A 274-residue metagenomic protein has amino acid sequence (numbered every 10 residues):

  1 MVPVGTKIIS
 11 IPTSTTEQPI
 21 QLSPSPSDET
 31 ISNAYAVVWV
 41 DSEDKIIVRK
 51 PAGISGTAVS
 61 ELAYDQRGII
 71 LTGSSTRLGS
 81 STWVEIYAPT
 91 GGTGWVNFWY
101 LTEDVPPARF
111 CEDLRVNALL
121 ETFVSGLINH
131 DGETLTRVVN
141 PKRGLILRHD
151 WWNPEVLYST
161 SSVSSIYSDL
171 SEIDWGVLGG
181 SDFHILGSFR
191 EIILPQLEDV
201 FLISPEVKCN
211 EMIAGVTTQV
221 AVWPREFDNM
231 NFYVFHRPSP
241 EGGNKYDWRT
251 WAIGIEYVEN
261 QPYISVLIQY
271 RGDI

Functional and structural regions predicted by a protein language model:
V2-S32, Y87-C111: Boundary regions of SH3-family modules and the immediately adjacent low-complexity/disordered segments in eukaryotic
N33, E43, S81-W83, T250: Extracytoplasmic
A52-T57: Short alpha-helix capping/helix-loop boundary micro-motifs
E61-W99: SH3/SH3-like beta-barrel superfamily modules
Q66, T72, F123-D131, V139-R143: Sec/Tat-exported extracytoplasmic proteins
G94-Y100, V200-I274: Short beta-strand edge/turn micro-motifs at domain boundaries
E103-S125, N129, R137, R148-W151: Short, low-complexity N-terminal intrinsically disordered segments enriched in polar/charged residues
N117-A118, T136-E226: Short solvent-exposed beta->alpha transition segments
